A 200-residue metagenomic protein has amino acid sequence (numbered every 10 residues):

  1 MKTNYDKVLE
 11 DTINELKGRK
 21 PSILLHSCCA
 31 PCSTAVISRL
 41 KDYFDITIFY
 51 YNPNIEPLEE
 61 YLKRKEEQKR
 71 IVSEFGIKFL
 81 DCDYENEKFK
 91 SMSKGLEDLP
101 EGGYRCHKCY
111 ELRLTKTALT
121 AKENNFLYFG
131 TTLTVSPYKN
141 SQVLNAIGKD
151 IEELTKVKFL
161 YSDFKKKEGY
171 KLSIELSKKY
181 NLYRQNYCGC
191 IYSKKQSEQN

Functional and structural regions predicted by a protein language model:
M1-N200: Nucleotide-activated chemistry modules centered on ATP-dependent adenylation/adenylyltransferase
